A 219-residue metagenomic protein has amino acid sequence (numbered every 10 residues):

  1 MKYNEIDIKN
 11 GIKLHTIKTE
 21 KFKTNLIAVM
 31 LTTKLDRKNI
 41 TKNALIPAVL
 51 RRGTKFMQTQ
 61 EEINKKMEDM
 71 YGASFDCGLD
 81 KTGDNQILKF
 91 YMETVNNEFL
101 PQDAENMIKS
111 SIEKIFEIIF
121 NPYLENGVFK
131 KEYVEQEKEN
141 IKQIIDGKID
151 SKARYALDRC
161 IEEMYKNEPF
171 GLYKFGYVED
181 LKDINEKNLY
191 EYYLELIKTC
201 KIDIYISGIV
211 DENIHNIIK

Functional and structural regions predicted by a protein language model:
M1-L26: N- or domain-start disorder-to-order transition segments that initiate the globular core
K2-I6, R159-K201: Histidine-acidic residue clusters that define the catalytic metal-binding segment of zinc metallopeptidase domains
I17, K23-T41, Q60-E117, Q143 (+2 more regions): M16 family metallopeptidases and their MPP-like homologs
N43-G53: Active-site SXXK
I46, S111-I119, I218: Short amphipathic C-terminal alpha-helix that caps PH/PH-like domains
G53-F56, E98-Q102, N121-K130: Short, polar/flexible loop-turn hinges at active-site or ligand-entry regions and domain interfaces
N64-K65, I118-I145: Acidic/histidine-enriched alpha-helical segments
E212-K219: Acidic, glycine-rich loop-and-beta core segments that form the ion-binding/anion-interacting portion of active sites
